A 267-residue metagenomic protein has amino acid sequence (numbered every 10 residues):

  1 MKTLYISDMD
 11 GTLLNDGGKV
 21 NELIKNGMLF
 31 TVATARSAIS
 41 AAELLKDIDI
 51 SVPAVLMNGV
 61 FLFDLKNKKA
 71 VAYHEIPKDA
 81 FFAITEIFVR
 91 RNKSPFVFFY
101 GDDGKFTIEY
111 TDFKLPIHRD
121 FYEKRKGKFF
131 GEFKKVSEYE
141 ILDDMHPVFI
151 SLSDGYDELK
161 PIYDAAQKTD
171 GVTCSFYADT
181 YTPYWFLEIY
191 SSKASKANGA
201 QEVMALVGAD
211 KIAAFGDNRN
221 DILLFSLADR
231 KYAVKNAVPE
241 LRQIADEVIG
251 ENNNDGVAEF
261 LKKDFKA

Functional and structural regions predicted by a protein language model:
M1-L4, N15, F186-A267: Mg2+-dependent phosphoryl-transfer enzymes with acidic/Ser/Thr/Gly-rich catalytic loops
D8: Active-site residues of response regulator receiver
L13-M28, Y73-A80, K135, S191-L206 (+1 more regions): Short, acidic loop-to-helix structural element flanking the phosphoryl-transfer center in phosphate-processing enzymes
D16-F121: Active-site phosphate-binding/coordination module
N26, I48-I50, N58, K168-D170 (+2 more regions): Short, structured coil segments at secondary-structure junctions
N26-T31, S51-V52, V148-F149, D210-K211 (+2 more regions): Short active-site oxyanion
S51-M57, C174-S175, K231-K235, I249-E251: Short hydrophobic/aromatic-enriched beta-strand-loop microsegments
K105-F215, R219: Conserved acidic, metal-coordinating active-site core of Asp-based, Mg2+-dependent phosphoryl-transfer enzymes
